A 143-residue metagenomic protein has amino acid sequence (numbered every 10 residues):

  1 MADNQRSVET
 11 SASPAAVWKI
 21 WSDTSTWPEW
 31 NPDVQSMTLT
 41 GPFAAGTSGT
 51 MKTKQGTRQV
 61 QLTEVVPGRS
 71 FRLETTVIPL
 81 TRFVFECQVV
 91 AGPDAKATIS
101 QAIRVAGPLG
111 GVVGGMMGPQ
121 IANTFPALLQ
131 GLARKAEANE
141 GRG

Functional and structural regions predicted by a protein language model:
M1-T38, E137: Hydrophobic ligand-binding cavity/cleft-lining segments
S11-P14, V66, G92-A95: Short loop segments at secondary-structure junctions
A15-W18, P126, Q130: Amphipathic alpha-helical segments that line or abut small-molecule/effector binding pockets and mediate allosteric
E29, T38-P79, V84, Q130-E140: Glycine-rich portal/gate segments that line the openings of hydrophobic small-molecule binding cavities
D33, R58, A95: Residue-level signal for beta-strand positions within conserved beta-sheet cores that form or flank
V77-A127, R134, G143: Beta-strand/loop substructures that line and gate deep hydrophobic ligand-binding cavities in soluble
